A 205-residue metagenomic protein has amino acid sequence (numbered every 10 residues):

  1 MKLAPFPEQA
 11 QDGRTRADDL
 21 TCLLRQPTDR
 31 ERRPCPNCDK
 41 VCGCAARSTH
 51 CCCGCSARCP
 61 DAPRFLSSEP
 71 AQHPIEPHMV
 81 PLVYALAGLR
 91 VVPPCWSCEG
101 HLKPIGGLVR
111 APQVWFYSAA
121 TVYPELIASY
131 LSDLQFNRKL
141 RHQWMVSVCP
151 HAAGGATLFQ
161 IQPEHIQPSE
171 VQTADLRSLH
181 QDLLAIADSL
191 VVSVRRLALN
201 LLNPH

Functional and structural regions predicted by a protein language model:
M1-V109: N-terminal low-complexity, intrinsically disordered segments
I75-E76, A120, V171, L202: Intrinsic-disorder/low-complexity, polar/charged segments
P104-A119, G154-E164: Short glycine-rich, basic-tinged beta-strand/loop micro-motifs
T121-Y130, E170-D175: Short, conserved charged micro-motifs
S132-Q135: Alpha-helical support elements that line or immediately flank enzyme active sites and cofactor-binding pockets
R138-H205: Active-site or metal-binding loop neighborhoods of secreted/extracellular toxin and effector enzymes
